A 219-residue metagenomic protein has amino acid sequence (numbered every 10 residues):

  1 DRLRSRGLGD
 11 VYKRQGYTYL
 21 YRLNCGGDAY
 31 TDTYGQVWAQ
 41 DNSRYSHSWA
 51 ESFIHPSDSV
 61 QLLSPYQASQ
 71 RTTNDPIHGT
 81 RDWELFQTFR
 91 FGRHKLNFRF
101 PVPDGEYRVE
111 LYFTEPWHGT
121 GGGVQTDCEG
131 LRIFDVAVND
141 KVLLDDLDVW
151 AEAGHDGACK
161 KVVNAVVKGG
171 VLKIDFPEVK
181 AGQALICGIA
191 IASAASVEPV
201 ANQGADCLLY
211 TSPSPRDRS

Functional and structural regions predicted by a protein language model:
D1-Y12, Y210-S219: Single conserved hydrophobic/aromatic residue that forms the stacking wall/gate of nucleotide- or nucleobase-binding
D10-L209: Compositionally biased, intrinsically disordered or flexible polar/acidic segments
